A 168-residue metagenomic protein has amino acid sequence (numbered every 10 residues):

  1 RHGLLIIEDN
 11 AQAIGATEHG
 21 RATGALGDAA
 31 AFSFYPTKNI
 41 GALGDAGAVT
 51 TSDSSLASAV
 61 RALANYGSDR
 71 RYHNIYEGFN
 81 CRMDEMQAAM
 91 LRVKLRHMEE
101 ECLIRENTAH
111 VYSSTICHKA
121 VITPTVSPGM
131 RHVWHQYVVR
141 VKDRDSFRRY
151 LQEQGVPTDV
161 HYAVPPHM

Functional and structural regions predicted by a protein language model:
R1-G20, D53: Catalytic PLP-binding core of fold-type I/II PLP enzymes
G3-L5, A22, A29, P157: Proline-centered loop/turn at the N-terminus of a beta-strand
I14, T23, I40, F79 (+1 more regions): Short clusters of hydrophobic/aromatic residues that line enzyme substrate/ligand-binding pockets
T17, S52-M168: PLP-dependent aminotransferase class I/II
G24, T37-N39, S127-G129: Short Gly/Pro-enriched turn/cap motifs at secondary-structure boundaries
A31, A48, Q136-V138: Short aromatic/hydrophobic contact patches that present stacked aromatics for nucleic-acid/ligand binding
N39, L43-A48: Glycine-rich phosphate-binding loop of ATP-grasp-fold ATP-dependent ligases
